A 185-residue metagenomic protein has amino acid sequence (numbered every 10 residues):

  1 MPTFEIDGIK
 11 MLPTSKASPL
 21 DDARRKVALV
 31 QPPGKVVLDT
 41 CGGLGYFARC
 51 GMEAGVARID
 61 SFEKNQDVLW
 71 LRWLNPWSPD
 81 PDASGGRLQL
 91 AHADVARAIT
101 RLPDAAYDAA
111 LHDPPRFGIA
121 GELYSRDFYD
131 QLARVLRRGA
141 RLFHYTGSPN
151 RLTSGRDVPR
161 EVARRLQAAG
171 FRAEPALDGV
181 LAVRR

Functional and structural regions predicted by a protein language model:
M1-P32: Class I SAM-dependent transferase core
P33-L44: Conserved class I S-adenosyl-L-methionine
L44-V56: Conserved SAM-binding loop of SAM-dependent methyltransferases across substrates and taxa, primarily the Class I
F62-D104: S-adenosyl-L-methionine
D108-L123: A short SAM/SAH-binding and catalytic strip from SAM-dependent methyltransferases
Y124-R138: A short glycine-rich, Lys/Arg-flanked "PGG" loop and its adjoining helix->strand segment in the class I
G139-G147: Conserved beta-strand signature within the Rossmann-like core of class I S-adenosyl-L-methionine
S148-R185: Class I S-adenosyl-L-methionine
